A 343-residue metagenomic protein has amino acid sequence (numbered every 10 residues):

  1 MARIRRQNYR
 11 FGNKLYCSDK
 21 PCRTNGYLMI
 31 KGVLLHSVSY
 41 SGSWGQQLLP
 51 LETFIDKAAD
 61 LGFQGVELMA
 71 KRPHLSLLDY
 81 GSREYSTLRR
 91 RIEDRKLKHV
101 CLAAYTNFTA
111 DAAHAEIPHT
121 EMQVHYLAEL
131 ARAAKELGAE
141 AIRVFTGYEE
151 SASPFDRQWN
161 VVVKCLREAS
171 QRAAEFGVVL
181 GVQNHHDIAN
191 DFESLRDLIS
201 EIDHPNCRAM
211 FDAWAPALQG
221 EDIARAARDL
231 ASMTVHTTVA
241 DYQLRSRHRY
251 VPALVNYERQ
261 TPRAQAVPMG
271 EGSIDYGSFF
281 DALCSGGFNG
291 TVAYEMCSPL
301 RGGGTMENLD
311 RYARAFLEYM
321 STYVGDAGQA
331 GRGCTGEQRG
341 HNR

Functional and structural regions predicted by a protein language model:
K20-E136, R157, R167, A174 (+7 more regions): N-terminal pre-domain/capping segments
K31-V33, S37, G65, K164-S273 (+1 more regions): Acidic/histidine-rich catalytic cores of soluble enzymes
V38-S41, M69-K71, A104-N107, G147-E149 (+4 more regions): Active-site beta-loop-alpha junctions enriched in small/polar residues
E67, C101, R143, G181 (+2 more regions): Conserved beta-strand positions in the central sheet of alpha/beta enzyme cores
A134-F155, F176-H185: Active-site groove signature of glycoside hydrolases
S151-L166: Active-site cleft segment of glycoside hydrolase catalytic domains centered on the general acid/base Glu
A293-R311: A short, acidic, flexible beta-alpha connecting loop/helix-capping segment that sits on the rim of active
